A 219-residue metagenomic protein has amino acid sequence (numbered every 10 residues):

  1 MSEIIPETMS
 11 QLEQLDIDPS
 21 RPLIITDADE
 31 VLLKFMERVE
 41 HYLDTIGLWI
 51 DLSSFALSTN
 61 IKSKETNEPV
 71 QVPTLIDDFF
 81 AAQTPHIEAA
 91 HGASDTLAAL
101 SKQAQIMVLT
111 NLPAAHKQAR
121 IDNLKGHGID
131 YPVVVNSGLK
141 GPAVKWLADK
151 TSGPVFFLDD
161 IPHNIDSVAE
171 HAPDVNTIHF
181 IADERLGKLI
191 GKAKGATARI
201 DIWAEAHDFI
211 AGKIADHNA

Functional and structural regions predicted by a protein language model:
M1-P73: Active-site neighborhood of HAD-like aspartate-dependent phosphohydrolases
K64-F80, R120-G126: Short, basic/glycine-rich phosphate-binding loops at helix/coil junctions that contact nucleotide phosphates
F79-I87, I129-D130: Surface-exposed cleft-lining segments at the edges of enzyme active sites
T84, A93-N123, V133-N136: Substrate-recognition element of Asp-dependent hydrolases with the DxDx(T/V) motif
P113-F156, P162-A169: Substrate-recognition "cap/lid" segment bordering the active-site pocket of phosphatases
P132-G138, T197-E205: Short acidic-hydrophobic, aromatic-tinged amphipathic segments that line or gate anion-handling sites
P142-K145, L186-G195, F209-A211: Short, charged, surface-exposed secondary-structure boundary motifs
F157-D201: Acidic, Mg2+-coordinating phosphoryl-transfer loop and its flanking beta/alpha structural elements, shared across
